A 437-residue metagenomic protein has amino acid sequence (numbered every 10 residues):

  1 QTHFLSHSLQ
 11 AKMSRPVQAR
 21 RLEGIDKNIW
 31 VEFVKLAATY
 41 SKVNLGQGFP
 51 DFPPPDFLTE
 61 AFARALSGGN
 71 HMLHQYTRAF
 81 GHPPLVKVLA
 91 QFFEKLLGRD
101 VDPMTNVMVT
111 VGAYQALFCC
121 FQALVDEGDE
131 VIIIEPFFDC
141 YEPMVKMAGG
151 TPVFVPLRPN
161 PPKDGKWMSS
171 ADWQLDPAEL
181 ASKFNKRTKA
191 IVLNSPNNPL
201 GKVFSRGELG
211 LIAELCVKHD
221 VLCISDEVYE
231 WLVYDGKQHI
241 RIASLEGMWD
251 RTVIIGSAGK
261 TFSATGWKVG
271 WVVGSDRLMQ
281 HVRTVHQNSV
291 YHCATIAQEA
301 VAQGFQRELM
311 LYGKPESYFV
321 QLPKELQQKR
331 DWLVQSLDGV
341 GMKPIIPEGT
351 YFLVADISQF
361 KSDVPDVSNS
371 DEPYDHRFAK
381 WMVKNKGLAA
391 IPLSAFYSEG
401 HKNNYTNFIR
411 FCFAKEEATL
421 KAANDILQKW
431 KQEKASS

Functional and structural regions predicted by a protein language model:
R20-G112, C119, R307, L311 (+2 more regions): N-terminal small-domain helix-loop-helix segment of the aminotransferase-like
G24, S244-Q327, D331-K343, K429-K431: Conserved core segment of the aminotransferase class I/II
Y40, A148, K218-H219, V340 (+2 more regions): Helix C-cap/helix->beta junction micro-motif
M72-E214, W231-L245, E372-P373, Q432 (+1 more regions): Conserved core of the PLP fold type I
D129, G150, K218-L222, W249-D250: A short helix->loop->beta-strand "cap" motif at the edges of active sites that frequently abuts
I132, A181-S182, P365-E372, K380-S437: PLP-dependent enzyme catalytic core of the Aspartate aminotransferase-like
L326-Q327, V340-K386, K402-Y405: Conserved PLP-binding catalytic core of the aspartate aminotransferase-like
